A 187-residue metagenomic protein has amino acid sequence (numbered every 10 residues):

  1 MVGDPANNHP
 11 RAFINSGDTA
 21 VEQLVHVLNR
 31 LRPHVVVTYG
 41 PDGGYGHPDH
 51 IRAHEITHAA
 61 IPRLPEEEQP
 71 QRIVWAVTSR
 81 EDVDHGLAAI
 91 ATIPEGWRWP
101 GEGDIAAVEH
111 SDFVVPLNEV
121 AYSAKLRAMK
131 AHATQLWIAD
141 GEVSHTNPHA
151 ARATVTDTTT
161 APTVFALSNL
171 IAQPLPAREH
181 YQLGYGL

Functional and structural regions predicted by a protein language model:
M1-Q69, H149, N169-I171, Y181: Active-site beta-strand->loop->alpha-helix modules in alpha/beta enzyme cores, enriched in Gly/His/Asp(Glu)
M1-V2, R63-L187: C-terminal accessory domains and tails appended to enzymatic cores
